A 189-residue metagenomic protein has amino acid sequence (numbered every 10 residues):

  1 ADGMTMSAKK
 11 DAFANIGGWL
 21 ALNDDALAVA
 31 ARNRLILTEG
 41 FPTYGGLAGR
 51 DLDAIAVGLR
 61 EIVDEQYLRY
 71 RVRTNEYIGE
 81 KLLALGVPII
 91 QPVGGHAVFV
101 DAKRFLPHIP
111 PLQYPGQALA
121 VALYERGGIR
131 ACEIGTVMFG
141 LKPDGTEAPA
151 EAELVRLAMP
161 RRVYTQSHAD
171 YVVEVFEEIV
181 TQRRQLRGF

Functional and structural regions predicted by a protein language model:
A1-V87, P110: Conserved PLP-enzyme active-site core in the AAT-like
G18, H96-V100, E153-M159: A generic structural motif
A21-R34, R50, E125-A152: Flexible glycine/proline-rich, aromatic-decorated loop/lid segments
N23-D25, E61-V63, R104, M159-T165: A generic structural motif
A28, P107-P115, R162-Y171: Short, conserved charged micro-motifs
T74-E76, I90-A102: Conserved glycine-rich beta-strand-loop-beta hairpin in the small C-terminal domain of fold type I
K103-G128, G145-A150: Active-site loop ensemble at the mouth of alpha/beta enzyme cores that anchors a bound cofactor
R126, M138-F189: PLP-dependent enzyme catalytic core of the Aspartate aminotransferase-like
